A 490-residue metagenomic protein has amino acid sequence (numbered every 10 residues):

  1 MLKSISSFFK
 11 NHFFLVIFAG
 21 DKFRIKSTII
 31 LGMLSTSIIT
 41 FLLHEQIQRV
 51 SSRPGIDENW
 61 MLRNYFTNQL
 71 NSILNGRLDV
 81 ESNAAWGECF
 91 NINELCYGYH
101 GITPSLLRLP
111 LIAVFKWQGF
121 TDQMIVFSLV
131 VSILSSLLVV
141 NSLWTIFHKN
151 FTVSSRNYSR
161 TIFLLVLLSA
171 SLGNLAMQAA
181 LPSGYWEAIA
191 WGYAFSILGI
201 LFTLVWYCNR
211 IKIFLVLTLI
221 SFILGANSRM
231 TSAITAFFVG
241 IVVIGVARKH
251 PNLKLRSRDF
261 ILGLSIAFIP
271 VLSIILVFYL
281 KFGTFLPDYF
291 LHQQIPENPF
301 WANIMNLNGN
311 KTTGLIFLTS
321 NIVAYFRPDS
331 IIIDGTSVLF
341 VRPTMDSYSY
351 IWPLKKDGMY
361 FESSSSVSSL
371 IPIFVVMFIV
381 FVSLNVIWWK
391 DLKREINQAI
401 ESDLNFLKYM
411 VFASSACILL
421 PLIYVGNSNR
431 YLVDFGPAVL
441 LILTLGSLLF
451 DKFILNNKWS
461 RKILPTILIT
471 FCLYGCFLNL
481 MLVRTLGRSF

Functional and structural regions predicted by a protein language model:
M1-M61, V153-L165, R258-I266, L404 (+1 more regions): Start-transfer (signal-anchor) and selected internal transmembrane alpha helices of multi-pass inner/ER membrane
I5, T235-F268, P296: Perimembrane helix-loop-helix junctions
L34-S37, V338, Y348, W352-I400 (+2 more regions): Hydrophobic, aromatic-rich transmembrane alpha-helices and their immediate juxtamembrane boundary segments
D122-S154, L198, F202: Transmembrane-helix motifs of polytopic, lipid-linked glycan transferases
V140-N174, A194, N209-L217, K408 (+1 more regions): Transmembrane-helix signature of polytopic, membrane-embedded enzymes that assemble or transfer cell-envelope glycans
S159-V166, L264-L272, E401-V411, S415 (+1 more regions): Signature aromatic-anchored transmembrane alpha helix within multi-pass, membrane-resident enzymes that catalyze glycan
W191, S196-L215, K249-H250: Membrane-interface transmembrane helices that cradle and orient dolichyl/undecaprenyl
L201, F214-R229, A236, G240 (+1 more regions): Membrane-interface alpha helices of multi-pass inner-membrane proteins
